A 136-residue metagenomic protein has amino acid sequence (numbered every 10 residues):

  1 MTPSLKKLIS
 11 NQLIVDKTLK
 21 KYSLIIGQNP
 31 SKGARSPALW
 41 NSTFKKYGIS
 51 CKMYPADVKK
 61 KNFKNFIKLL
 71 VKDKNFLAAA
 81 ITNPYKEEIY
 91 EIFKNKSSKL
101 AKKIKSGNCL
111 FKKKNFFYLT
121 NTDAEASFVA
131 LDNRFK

Functional and structural regions predicted by a protein language model:
P3-I14, T18-F135: Phosphate/diphosphate ligand-binding glycine-rich loop within oxidoreductases
